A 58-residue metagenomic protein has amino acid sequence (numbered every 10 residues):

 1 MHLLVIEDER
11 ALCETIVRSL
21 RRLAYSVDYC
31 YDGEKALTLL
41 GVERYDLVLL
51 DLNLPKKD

Functional and structural regions predicted by a protein language model:
M1: Nucleotide donor/acceptor-binding cores
L4, V17, Y29-L47: Acidic, metal-coordinating helix/loop segments flanking the phosphotransfer/catalytic sites of two-component signaling
E7: Conserved acidic carboxylate
R10-D28: Two-component/phosphorelay signaling modules centered on CheY-like receiver
D51: Active-site residues of response regulator receiver
P55: The feature encodes the CheY-like receiver
